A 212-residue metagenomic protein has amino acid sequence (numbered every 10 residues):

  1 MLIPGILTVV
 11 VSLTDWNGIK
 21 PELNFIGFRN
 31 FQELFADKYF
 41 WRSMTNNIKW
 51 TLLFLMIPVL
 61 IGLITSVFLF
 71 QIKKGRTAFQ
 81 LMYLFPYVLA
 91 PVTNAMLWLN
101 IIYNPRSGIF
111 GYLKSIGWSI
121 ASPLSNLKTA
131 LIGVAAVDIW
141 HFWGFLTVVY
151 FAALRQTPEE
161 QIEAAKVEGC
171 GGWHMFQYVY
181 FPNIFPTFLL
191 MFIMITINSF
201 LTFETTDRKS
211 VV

Functional and structural regions predicted by a protein language model:
M1-V212: A structural signal for multi-pass alpha-helical bundles of membrane permease subunits that mediate small-molecule
